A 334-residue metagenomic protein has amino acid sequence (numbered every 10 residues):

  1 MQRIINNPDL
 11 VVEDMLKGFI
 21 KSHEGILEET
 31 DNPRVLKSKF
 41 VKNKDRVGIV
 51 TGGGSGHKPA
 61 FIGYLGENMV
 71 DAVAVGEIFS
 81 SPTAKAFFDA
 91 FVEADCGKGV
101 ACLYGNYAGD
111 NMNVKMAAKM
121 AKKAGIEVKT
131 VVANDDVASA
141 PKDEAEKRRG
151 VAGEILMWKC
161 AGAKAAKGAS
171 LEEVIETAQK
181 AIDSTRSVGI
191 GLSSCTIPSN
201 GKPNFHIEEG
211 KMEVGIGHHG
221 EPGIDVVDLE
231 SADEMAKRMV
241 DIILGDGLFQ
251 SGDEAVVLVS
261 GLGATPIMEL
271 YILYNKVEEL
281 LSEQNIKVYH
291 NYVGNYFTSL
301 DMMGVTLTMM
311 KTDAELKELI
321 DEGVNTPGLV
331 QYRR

Functional and structural regions predicted by a protein language model:
M1-I49, A314-R334: N-terminal amphipathic/basic leader segments beginning at the initiator methionine
Q2, V47-G54, V70-V73, G99-A108 (+4 more regions): Short glycine-rich or small-residue beta-strand-to-loop segments that form or flank ligand, phosphate, metal/Fe-S
H57, G66-G97, L244: Glycine-rich oxoanion-binding loops at beta->alpha junctions
V73-I78, K122-K147, Q284-V288: Short, acidic/small-residue loops that bind anionic groups at enzyme active sites
N111-G125, E144, E269-N275: Short Gly/Thr/Asp-enriched flexible loops that form oxyanion-binding sites at enzyme active sites
A133-E173, T177-S184: Short alpha-helices
K167-I272: Mixed-charge interfacial surface used for oligomerization/domain docking and macromolecular partner engagement
I242, G247-R334: C-terminal non-catalytic interaction/assembly regions of soluble proteins
